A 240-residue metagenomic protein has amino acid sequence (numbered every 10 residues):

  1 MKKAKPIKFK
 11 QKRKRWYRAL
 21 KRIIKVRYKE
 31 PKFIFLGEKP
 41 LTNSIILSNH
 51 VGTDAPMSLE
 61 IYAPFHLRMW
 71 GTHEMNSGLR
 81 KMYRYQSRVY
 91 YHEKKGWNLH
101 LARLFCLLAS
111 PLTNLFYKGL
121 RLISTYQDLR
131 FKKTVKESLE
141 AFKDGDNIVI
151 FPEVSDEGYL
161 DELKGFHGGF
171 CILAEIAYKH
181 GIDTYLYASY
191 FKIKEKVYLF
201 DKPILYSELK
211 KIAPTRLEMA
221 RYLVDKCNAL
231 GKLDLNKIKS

Functional and structural regions predicted by a protein language model:
K2-I7, K118, Q127-S240: Non-catalytic C-terminal accessory region of glycerolipid acyltransferases and related lyso-lipid remodeling enzymes
K2-Y28: N-terminal membrane-anchoring alpha-helices
R18-G52, I61: Helix-to-loop junction immediately C-terminal to a conserved catalytic motif
A19-R22, S58, L112-F116, L173 (+1 more regions): Amphipathic alpha-helical segments that form well-ordered structural scaffolds and often line/cohere around active
Y28-K29, R121-L122, K232: Short aromatic/hydrophobic-glycine micro-motifs
E30-F35, A55-P56, S110, V135-K136: A generic local structural motif
G37-E38, L59-I61, K179, Y190: A general structural signal for short secondary-structure junctions and capping/turn motifs
L41-Q127: Catalytic core of membrane glycerolipid acyltransferases/transacylases, capturing the structured, soluble-facing
